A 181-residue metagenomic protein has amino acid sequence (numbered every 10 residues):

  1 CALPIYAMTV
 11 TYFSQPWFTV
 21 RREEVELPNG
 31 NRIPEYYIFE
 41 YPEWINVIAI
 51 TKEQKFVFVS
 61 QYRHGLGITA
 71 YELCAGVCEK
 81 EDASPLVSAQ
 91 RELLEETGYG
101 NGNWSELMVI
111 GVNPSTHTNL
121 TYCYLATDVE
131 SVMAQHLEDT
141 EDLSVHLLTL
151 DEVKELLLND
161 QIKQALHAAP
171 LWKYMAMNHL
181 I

Functional and structural regions predicted by a protein language model:
C1-L3: Short, small-residue-biased leader/transition segments that mark boundaries at the very start of proteins
Y6, G100-L107: A short coil-to-beta-strand element that immediately follows conserved catalytic motifs
T9-T11, M108-N113: Short, solvent-exposed loop/turn elements at beta->coil junctions and helix N-caps that rim active or binding pockets
V10-N46, T51-K52: Acidic, metal-coordinating catalytic segment for phosphate/diphosphate chemistry, firing primarily on the Nudix
R22-E24, A49, L125-T127, L147-T149 (+1 more regions): Short, well-ordered beta-strand micro-motif
E24-N29, N113-V132: Active-site-adjacent beta-strand/loop module that shapes the phosphate/pyrophosphate-binding cleft
F39-Y41, N46-R91, L137-D139: Conserved Nudix-box catalytic region and its N-terminal flanking loop in Nudix hydrolases and closely related
T69, E106, S115, D139-I181: Nudix hydrolase/Nudix homology domain
